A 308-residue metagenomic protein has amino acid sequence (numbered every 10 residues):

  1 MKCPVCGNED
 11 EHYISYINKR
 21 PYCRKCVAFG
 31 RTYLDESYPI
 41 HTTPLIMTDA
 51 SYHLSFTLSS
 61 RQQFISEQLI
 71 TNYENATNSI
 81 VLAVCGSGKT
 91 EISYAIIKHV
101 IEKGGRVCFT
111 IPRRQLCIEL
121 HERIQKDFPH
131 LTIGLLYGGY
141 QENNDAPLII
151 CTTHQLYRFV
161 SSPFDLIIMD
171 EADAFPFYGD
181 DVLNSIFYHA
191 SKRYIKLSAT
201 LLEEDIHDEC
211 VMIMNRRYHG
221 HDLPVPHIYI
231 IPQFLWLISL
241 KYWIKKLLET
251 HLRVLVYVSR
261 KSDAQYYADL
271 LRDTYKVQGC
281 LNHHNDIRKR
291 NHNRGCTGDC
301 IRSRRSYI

Functional and structural regions predicted by a protein language model:
K2-L45: Interdomain "pre-motor" coupling segment immediately N-terminal to P-loop NTPase/helicase cores
I40-M47, L201-K246: Interdomain hinge/linker at the junction between the two RecA-like core domains of SF2 helicases
L54-T77: N-terminal pre-P-loop "Q-motif" helix
L82-T90, V100, G105-L120, I244-T274: Conserved strand-helix element at the start of the C-terminal RecA-like helicase core
I92-I96: Hydrophobic positions on the alpha1 helix immediately C-terminal to the Walker A/P-loop
R123-V160, H284: Inter-Walker segment of RecA-like/P-loop motor cores
H154-K196: SF2 helicase catalytic motif II
V254-V256, R260-I308: Conserved helicase/translocase motor-coupling segment
